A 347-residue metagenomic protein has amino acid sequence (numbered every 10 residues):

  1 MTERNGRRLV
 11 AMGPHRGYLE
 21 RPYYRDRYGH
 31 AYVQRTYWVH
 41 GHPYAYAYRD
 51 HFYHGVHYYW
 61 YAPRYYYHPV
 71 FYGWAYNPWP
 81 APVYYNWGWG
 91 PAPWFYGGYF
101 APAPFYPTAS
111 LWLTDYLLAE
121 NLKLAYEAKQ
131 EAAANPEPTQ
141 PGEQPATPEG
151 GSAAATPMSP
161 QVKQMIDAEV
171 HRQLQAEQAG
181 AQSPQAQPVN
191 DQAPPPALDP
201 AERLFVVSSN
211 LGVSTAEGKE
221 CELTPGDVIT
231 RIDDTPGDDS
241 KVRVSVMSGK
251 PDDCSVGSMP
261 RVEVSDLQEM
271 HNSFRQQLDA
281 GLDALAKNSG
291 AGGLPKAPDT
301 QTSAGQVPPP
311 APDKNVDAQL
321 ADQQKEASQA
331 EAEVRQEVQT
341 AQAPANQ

Functional and structural regions predicted by a protein language model:
M1-A153: Low-complexity segments
E3, Y24-W60, Y66-Y67, D299-Q347: Long, low-complexity acidic/proline-rich regions
A134-A154, Q182-Q187, Q306, Q342-N346: Long, low-complexity intrinsically disordered segments that are proline/alanine-rich with interleaved serine/threonine
M158, V162, I166-V170, L174 (+1 more regions): Hydrophobic face of amphipathic alpha-helices
Q175-F205: Short beta-strand/loop turn elements enriched in aromatics
N190-Q192, V246-T340, P344: Boundary regions of SH3-family modules and the immediately adjacent low-complexity/disordered segments in eukaryotic
E202-P225: Beta-loop motif signature
L223, D227-V256: SH3/SH3-like beta-barrel superfamily modules
